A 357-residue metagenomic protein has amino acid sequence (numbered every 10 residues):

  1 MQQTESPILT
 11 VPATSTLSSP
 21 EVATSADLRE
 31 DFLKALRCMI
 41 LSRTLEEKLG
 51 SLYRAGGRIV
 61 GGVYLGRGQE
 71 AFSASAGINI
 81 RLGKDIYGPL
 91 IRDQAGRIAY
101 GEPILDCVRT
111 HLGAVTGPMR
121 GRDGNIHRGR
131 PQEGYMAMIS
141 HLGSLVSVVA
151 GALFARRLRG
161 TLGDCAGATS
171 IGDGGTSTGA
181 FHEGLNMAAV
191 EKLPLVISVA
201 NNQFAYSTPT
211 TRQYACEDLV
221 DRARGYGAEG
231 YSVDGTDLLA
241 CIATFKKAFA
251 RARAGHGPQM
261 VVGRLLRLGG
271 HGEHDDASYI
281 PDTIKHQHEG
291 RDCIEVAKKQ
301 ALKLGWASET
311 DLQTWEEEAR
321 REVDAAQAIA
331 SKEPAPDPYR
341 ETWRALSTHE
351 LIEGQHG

Functional and structural regions predicted by a protein language model:
M1-F72, G269-G357: Conserved acidic/glycine
E47-E191, P209-A215, V220, G225-G227: Cofactor-binding active-site loop characterized by glycine-rich and histidine/acidic residues
G134-K332: Glycine-rich ThDP/TPP pyrophosphate-binding loop and its adjacent helix/strand module within ThDP-dependent enzymes
